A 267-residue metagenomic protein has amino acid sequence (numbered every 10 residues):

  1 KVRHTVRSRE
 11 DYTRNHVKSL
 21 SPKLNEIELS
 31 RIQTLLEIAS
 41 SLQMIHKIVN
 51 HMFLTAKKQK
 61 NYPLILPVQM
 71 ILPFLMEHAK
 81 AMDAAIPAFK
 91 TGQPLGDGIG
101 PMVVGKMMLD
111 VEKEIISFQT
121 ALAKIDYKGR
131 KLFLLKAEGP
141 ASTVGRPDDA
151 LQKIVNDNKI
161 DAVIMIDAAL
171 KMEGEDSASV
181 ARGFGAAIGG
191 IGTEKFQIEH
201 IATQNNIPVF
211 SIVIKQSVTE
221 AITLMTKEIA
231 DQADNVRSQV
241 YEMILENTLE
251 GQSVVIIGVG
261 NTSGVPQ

Functional and structural regions predicted by a protein language model:
K1-M102: Electropositive, gly/pro-rich neighborhoods at or near active sites that engage anionic ligands
D11, K47, L66, K80 (+6 more regions): Conserved active-site and cofactor/substrate-binding residues in soluble primary-metabolism enzymes
F53-A56, A79, M107, V111-E114 (+5 more regions): Structural signal for hydrophobic packing residues in well-ordered secondary-structure cores of soluble enzyme domains
L72-F184, P208: Glycine- and small hydrophobic-enriched segments that form the cores of compact globular domains
V180-I201: Gly/Ser/Thr-rich active-site loops/lids in small-molecule metabolic enzymes that frequently grip phosphoryl groups
I201-P208: Charged, structured surface patches that assemble and position nucleic-acid processing machinery
V209-Q267: C-terminal functional extensions of proteins
